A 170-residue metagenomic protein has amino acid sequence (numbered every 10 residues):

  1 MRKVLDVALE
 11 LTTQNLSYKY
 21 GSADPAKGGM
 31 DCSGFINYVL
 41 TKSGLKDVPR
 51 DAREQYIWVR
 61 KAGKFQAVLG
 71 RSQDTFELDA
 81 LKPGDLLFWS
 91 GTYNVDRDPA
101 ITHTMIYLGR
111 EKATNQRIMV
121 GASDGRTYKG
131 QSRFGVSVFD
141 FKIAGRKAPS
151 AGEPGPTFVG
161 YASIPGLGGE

Functional and structural regions predicted by a protein language model:
M1-K64, L69-R71, T92-N94, P99-A100 (+1 more regions): N-terminal capping segments
T75-A80: Short, surface-exposed secondary-structure edge patches
K82-D85: Structural motif
G91-E170: Aromatic- and glycine-rich peptidoglycan recognition patches
